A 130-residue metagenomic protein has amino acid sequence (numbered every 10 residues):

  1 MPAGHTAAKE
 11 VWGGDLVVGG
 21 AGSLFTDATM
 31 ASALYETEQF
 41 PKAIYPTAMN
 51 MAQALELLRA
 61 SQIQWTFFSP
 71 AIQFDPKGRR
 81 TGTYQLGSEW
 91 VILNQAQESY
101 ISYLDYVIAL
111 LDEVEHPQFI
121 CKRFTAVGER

Functional and structural regions predicted by a protein language model:
M1-E10: Glycine/small-residue-rich loop that forms an oxyanion/phosphate-binding "nest" at active or ligand-binding sites
G14-V17, A21-R130: Oxidoreductase cofactor-interface core, primarily capturing Rossmann-like NAD(P)-dependent enzymes
